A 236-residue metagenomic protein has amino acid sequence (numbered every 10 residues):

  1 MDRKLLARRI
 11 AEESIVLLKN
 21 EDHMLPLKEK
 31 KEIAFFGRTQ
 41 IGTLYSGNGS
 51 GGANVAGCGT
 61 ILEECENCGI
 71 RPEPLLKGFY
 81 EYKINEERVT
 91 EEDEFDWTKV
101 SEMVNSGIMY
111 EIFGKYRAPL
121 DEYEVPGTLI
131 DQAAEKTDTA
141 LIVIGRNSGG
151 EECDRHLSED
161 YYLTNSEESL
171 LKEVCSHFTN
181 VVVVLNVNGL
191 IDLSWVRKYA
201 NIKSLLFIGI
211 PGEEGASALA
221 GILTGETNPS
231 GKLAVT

Functional and structural regions predicted by a protein language model:
M1-T236: C-terminal non-catalytic regions of proteins with extracellular/luminal or membrane-system context
